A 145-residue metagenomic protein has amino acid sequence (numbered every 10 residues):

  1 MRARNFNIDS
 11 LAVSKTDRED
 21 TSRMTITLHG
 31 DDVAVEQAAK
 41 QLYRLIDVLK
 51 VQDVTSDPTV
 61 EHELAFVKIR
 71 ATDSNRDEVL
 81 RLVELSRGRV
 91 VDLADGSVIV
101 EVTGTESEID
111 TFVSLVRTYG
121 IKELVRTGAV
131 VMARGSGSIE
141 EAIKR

Functional and structural regions predicted by a protein language model:
M1-R145: A conserved regulatory-domain signal marking ACT and ACT-like small-molecule sensing domains and adjacent regulatory
